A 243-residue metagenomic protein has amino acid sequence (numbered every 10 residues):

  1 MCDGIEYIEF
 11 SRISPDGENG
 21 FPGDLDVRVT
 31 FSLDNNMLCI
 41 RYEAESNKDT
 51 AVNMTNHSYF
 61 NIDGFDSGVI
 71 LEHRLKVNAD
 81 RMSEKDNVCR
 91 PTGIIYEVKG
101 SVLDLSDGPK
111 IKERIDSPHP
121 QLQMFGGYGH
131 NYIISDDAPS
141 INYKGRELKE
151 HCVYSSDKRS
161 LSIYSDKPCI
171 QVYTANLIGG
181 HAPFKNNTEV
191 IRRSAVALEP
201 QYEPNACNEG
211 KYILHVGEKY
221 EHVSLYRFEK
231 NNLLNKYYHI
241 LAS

Functional and structural regions predicted by a protein language model:
M1-S243: An exposed, glycine/acidic-rich loop-and-rim segment of catalytic or binding clefts
